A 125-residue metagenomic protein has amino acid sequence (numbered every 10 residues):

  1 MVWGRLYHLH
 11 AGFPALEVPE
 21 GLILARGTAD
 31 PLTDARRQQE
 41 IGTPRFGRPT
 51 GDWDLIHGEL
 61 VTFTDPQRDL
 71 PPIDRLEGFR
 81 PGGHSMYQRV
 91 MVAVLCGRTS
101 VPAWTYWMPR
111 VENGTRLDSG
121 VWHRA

Functional and structural regions predicted by a protein language model:
M1-A125: Glycine-aromatic micro-motifs
